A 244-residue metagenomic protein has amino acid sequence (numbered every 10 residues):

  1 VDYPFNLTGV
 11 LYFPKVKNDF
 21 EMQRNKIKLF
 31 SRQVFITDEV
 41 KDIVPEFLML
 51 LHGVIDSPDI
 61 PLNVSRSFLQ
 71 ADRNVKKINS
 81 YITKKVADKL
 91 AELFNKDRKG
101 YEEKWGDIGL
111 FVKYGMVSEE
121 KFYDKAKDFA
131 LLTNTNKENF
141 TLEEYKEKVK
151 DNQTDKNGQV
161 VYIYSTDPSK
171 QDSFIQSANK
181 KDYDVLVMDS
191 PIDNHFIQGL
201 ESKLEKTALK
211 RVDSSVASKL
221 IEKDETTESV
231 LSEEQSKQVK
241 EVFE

Functional and structural regions predicted by a protein language model:
V1-E244: Conserved GHKL (Bergerat-fold) ATPase module
